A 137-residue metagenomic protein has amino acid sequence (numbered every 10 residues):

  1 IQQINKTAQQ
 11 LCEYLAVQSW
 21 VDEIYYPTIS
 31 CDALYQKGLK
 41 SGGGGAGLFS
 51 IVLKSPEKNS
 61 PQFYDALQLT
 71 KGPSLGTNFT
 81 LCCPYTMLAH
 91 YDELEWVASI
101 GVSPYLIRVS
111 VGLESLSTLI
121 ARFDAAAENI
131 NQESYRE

Functional and structural regions predicted by a protein language model:
I1, N5, I120-A121: Conserved strand-to-helix beginnings and helix N-cap segments that scaffold or border functional pockets
Q3-P73, T77-F79, D92-A98, Y135-E137: Conserved small-domain helix->loop->beta segment predominantly found in fold-type I
L81-E137: PLP-dependent enzyme catalytic core of the Aspartate aminotransferase-like
